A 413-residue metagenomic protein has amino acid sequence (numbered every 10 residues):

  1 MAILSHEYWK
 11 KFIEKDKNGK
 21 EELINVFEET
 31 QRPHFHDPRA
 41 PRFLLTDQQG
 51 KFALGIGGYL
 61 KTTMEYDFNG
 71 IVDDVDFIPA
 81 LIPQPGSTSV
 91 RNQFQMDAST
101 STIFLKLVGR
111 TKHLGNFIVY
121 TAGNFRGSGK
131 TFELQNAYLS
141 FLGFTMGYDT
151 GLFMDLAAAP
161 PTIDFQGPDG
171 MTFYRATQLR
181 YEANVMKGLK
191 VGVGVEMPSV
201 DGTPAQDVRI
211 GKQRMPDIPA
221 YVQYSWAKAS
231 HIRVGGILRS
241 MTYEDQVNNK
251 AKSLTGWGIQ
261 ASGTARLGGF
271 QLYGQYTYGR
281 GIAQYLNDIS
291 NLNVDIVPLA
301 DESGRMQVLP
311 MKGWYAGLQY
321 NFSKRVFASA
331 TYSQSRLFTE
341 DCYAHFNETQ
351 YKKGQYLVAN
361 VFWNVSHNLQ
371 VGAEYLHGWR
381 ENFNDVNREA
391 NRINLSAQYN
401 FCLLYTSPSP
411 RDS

Functional and structural regions predicted by a protein language model:
M1-F68, S407: N-terminal periplasmic/intermembrane-space "pro-region" immediately following the signal or transit peptide
H34, Q93-Q95, S128-T131, G167-F173 (+8 more regions): Replace "Gram-negative outer membrane beta-barrel proteins" with "bacterial and organellar outer membrane beta-barrel
L45-D76, G86-V200, R214, P219 (+2 more regions): Outer membrane beta-barrel
D67, R110, N124-S128, F153-D155 (+8 more regions): Sequence/structural signature of outer-membrane beta-barrel proteins
K112-L114, G143-M146, K187-V191, A229-I232 (+5 more regions): Repeated loop/turn-to-beta-strand initiation elements of outer-membrane beta-barrel proteins
L134-N136, A176-Q178, M215-Y221, H231 (+6 more regions): Transmembrane beta-barrel architecture of outer membranes
A227-Y351: Detector for outer-membrane/organellar transmembrane beta-barrel domains, recognizing the amphipathic beta-strand
Y405-D412: Conserved small/polar residues in nucleotide/adenosyl-binding loops
